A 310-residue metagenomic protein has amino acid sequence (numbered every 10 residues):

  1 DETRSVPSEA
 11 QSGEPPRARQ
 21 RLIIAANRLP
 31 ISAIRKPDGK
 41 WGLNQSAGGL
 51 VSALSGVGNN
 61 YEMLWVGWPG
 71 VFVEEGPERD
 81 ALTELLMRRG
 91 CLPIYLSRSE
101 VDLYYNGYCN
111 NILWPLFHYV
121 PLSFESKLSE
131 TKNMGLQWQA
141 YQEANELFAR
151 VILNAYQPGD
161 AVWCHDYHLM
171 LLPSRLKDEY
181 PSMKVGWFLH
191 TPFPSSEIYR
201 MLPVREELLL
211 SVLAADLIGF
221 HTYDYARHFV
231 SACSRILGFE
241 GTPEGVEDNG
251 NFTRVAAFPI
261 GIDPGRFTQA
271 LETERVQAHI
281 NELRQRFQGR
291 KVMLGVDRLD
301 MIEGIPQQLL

Functional and structural regions predicted by a protein language model:
D1-L310: Catalytic cores of carbohydrate-active enzymes across secretory and cytosolic contexts
